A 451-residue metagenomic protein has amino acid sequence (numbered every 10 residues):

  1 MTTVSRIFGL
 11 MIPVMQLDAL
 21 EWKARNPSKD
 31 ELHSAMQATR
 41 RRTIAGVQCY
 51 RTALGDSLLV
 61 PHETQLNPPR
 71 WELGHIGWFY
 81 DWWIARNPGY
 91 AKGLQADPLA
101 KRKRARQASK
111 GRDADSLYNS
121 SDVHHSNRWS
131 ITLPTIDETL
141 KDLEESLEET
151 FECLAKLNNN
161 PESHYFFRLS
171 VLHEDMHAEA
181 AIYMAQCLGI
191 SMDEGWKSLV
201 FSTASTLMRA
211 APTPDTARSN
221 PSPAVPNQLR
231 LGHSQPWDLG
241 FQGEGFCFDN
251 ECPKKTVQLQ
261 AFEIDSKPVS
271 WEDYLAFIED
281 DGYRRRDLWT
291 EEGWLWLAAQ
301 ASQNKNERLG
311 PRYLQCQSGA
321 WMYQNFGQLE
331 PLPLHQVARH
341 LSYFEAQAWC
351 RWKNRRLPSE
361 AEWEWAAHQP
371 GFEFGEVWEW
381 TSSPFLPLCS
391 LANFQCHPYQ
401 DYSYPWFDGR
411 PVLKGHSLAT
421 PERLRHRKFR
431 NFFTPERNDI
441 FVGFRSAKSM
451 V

Functional and structural regions predicted by a protein language model:
T2-V14, H33, A38-R41, G55-V123 (+8 more regions): Short, contiguous alpha-helical
P13-S28, S198: Short, contiguous pre-domain boundary segments
D18-R25, V123-L133, K156-N160, C252-Q258 (+2 more regions): Short glycine/proline-rich turn/loop motifs
D97-S126, V225-N227, G232-H233, T290-G327 (+1 more regions): Core domains of carbohydrate- and sulfate-ester-processing enzymes
G111-K156: Well-ordered mid-protein domain cores that form the structural environment of catalytic cofactors
T135-L147, N250-D273, F277-D281, Q315-Q369: Short aromatic-cysteine micro-motif
T206-D238, L314: Extended, Lys/Arg-enriched charged tracts that mediate electrostatic binding to polyanionic substrates
C252-K255, E279-K305, G371-V451: Surface-exposed recognition segments
